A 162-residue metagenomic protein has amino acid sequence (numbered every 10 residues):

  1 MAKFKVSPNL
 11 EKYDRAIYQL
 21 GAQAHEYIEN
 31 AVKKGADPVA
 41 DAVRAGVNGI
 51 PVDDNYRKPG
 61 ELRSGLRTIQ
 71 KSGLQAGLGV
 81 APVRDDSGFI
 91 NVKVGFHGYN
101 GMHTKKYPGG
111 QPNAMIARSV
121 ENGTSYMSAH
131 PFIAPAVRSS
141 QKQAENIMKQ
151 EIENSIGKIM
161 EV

Functional and structural regions predicted by a protein language model:
M1-Y18: Extreme N-terminal export signal peptides that direct proteins to the secretory pathway
R15-Y18, A22-T124, N154, E161-V162: Short, low-complexity, charged/polar segments at coil/turn and helix-coil boundaries
A114-V162: Lipid-handling modules and contact-site tethers
